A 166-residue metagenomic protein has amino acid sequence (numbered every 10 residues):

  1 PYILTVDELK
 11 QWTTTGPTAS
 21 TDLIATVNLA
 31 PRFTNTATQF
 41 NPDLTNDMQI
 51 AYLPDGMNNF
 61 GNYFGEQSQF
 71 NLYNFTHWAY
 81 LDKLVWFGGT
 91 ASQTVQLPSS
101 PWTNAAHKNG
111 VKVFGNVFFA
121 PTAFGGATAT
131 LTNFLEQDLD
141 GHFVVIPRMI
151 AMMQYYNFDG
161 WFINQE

Functional and structural regions predicted by a protein language model:
P1-L72, V117: Boundary/entry segment of secreted carbohydrate-active catalytic domains
P42-E166: Chitinase-like catalytic core of GlcNAc-active glycosidases
